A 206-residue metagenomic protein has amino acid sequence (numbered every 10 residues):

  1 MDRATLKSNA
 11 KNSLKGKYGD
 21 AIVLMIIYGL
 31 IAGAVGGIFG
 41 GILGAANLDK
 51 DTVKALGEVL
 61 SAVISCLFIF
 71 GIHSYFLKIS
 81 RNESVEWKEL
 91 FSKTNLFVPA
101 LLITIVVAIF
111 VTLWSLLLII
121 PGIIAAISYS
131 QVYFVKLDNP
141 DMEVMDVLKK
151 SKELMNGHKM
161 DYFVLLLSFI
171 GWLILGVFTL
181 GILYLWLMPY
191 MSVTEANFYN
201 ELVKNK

Functional and structural regions predicted by a protein language model:
M1-A32, S84-W114, A125-V177, K206: Interfacial aromatic "cap" segments that immediately flank transmembrane helices in multipass membrane proteins
T5, K17, A46-D49, V59-A62 (+1 more regions): Generic hydrophobic alpha-helical membrane-segment signal
G19, V23, G41, A45-L48 (+3 more regions): Alpha-helical transmembrane segments in eukaryotic/viral proteins
A32-N47, V177: Juxtamembrane "helix exit" motif at the C-terminal ends of alpha-helical transmembrane segments in multi-pass membrane
G41-A46, V107, L165-F169, I182-L185: Juxtamembrane/interface motifs at transmembrane-helix termini
D51-S84, V111-D146, L173-K206: Selective recognition of hydrophobic, aromatic-rich stretches within alpha-helical transmembrane segments of polytopic
